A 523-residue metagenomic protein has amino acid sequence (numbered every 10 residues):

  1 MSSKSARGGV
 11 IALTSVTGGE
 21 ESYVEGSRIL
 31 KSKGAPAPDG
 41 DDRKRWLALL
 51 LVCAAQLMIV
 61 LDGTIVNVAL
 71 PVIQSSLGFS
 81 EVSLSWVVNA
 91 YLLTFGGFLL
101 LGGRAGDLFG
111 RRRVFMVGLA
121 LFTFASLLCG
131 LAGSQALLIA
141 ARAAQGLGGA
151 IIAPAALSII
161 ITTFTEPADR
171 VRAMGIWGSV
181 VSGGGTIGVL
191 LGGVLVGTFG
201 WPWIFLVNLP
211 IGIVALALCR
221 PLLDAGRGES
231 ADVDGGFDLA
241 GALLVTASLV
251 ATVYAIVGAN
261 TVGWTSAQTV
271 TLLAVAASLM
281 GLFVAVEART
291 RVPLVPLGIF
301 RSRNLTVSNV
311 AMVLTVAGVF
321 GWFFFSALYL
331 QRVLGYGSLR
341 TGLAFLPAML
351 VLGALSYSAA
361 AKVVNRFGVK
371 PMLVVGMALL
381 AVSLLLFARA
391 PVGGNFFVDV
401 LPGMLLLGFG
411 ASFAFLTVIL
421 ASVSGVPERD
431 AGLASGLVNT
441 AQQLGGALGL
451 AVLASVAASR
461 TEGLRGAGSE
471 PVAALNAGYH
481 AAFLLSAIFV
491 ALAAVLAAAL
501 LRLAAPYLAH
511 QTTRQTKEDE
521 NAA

Functional and structural regions predicted by a protein language model:
S2-L51, F409, L420, A431 (+1 more regions): Transmembrane-helix exit segments and adjacent C-terminal regions of multi-pass membrane proteins
S2-S3, G175, G197-G318, R332 (+4 more regions): Hydrophobic transmembrane-helix bundles of small-molecule transporters
L49-T94, Q268-L272, S278-L279, A288-L420 (+2 more regions): Transmembrane core module of solute transporters
I59, V88-Y91, F95, F122 (+9 more regions): Structural signature of transmembrane alpha-helices in multi-pass secondary transporters
L70, G184-V196, G200, A327 (+2 more regions): Small-residue (Gly/Pro/Ala) motifs that create kinks and tight helix-helix packing interfaces
V72, G103-R104, L108, V194 (+1 more regions): Membrane-interface helix termini in secondary transporters
D107-A240, E428, G432, T440: Helix-loop-helix hairpins in multi-pass membrane proteins, especially solute transporters
G110-L119, G133-L137, I152-A156, T163-G175 (+1 more regions): C-terminal module of multi-pass small-molecule transporters
